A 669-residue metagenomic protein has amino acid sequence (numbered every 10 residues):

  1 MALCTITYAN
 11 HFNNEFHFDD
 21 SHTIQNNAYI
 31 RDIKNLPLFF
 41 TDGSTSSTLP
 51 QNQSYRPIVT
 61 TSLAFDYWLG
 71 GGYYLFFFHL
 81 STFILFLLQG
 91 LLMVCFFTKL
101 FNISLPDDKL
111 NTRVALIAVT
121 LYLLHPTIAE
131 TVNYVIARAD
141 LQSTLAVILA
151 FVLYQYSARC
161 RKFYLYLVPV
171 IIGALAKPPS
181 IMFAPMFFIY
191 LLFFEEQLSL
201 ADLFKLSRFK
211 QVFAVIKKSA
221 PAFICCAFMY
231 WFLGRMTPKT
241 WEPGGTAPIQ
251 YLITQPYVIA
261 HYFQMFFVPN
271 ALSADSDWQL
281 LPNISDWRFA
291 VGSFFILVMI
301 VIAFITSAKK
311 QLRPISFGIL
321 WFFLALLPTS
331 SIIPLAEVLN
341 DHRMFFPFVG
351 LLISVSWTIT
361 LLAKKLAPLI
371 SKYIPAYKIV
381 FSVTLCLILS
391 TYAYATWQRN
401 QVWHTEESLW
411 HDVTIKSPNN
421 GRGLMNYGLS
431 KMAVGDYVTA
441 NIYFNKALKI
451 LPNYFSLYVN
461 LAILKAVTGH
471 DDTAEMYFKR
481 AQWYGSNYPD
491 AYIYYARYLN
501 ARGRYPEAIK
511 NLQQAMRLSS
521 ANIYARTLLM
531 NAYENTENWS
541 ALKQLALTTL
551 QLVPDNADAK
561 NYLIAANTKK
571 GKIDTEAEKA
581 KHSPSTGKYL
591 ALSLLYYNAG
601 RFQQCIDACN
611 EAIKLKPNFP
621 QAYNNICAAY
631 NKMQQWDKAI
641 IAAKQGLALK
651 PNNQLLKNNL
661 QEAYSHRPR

Functional and structural regions predicted by a protein language model:
M1-K479, W483-D490, Y494, Y524: Polytopic membrane enzymes that build or remodel cell-surface glycoconjugates and lipids
E407-R669: C-terminal luminal/periplasmic domains and tails of membrane-associated envelope-modifying transferases
